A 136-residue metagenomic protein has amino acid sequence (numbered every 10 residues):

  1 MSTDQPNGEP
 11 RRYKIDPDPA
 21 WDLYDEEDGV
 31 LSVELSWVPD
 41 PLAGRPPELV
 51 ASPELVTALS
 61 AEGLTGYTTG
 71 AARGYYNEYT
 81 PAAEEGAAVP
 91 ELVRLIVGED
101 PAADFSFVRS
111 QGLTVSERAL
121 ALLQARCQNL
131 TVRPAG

Functional and structural regions predicted by a protein language model:
M1-G136: Acidic (Asp/Glu-rich) sequence patches and key acidic residues that form negatively charged surfaces used
